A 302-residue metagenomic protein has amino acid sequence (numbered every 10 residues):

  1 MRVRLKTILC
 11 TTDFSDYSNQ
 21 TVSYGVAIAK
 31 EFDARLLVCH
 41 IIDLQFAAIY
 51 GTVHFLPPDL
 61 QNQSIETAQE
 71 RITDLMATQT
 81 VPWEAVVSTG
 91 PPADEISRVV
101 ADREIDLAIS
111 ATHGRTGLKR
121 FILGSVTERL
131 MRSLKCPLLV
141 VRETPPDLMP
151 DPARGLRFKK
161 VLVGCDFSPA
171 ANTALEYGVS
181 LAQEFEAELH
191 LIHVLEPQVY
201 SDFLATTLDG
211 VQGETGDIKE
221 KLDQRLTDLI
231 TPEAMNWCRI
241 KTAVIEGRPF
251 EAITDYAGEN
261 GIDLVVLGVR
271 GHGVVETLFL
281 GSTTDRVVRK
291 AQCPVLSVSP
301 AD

Functional and structural regions predicted by a protein language model:
M1-Q20, T80, L107, T112 (+6 more regions): Intrinsically disordered or low-complexity boundary/linker segments at protein termini and domain junctions
M1-V3, Y17, Y24, E31 (+4 more regions): Structural beta-alpha unit
R2-F55, G155-D209, E233: Small/aliphatic-rich secondary-structure junction motif
L37-C39, E84-S88, L139, I192 (+2 more regions): General small-molecule cofactor/ligand-binding pocket signal
A48-Y50, F121, P150-P152, A174 (+3 more regions): Short, well-ordered secondary-structure micro-motifs
L56-T67, D209-K221: A short acidic, glycine-rich active-site loop that binds or catalyzes chemistry on phosphate/adenosine moieties
L107-S133, L264-K290: Glycine-rich, Arg-bearing micro-motifs that act as flexible, cationic patches
